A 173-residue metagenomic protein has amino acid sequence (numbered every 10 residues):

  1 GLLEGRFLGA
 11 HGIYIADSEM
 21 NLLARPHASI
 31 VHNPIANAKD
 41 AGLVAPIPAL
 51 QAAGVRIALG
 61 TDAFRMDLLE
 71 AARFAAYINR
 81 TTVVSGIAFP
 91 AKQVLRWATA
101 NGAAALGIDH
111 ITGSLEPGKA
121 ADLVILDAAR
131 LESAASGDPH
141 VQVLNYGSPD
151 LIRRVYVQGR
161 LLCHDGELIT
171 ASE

Functional and structural regions predicted by a protein language model:
G1-S29, D40-I57, H110: Histidine/acidic residue-rich metal-binding segments in metalloenzymes
L2, P46-R130, Y146-P149: His/Asp/Glu-enriched, well-ordered alpha-helical/loop segment that forms or immediately abuts the divalent-metal
G9, L23, I30, A72 (+2 more regions): Conserved, mostly hydrophobic/aromatic
G12-I13, R80, A129, R160: Flexible loop residues that form catalytic and substrate-binding hotspots at small-molecule/glycan-binding clefts
P34-K39, D62-F64: Short, acidic/turn-prone active-site loops that include or flank metal/cofactor- and phosphate-binding residues
K39-V44, L68-E70, A135-S136: Short, charged, surface-exposed secondary-structure boundary motifs
A120-L168: C-terminal cap of metal-dependent C-N hydrolases
T170-E173: Short, intrinsically disordered, charge-balanced linker/junction segments flanking boundaries in proteins
